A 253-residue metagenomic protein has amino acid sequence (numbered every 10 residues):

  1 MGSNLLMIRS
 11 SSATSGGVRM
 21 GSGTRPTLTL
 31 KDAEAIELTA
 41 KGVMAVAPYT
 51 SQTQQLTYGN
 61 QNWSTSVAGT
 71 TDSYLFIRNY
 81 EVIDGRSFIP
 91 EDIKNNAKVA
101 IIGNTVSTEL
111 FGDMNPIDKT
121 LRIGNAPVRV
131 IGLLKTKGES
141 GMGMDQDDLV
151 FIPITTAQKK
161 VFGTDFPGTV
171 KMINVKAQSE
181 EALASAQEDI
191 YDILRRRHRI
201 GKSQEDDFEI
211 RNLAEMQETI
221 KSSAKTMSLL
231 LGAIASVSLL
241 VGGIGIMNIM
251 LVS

Functional and structural regions predicted by a protein language model:
M1-S66, S73, T108-E109, E181 (+1 more regions): Hydrophobic, regular-secondary-structure patches
S3-L5, G23, K31, K41 (+11 more regions): Extracytoplasmic
A13-G23, D165-P167, R195-D207: Short, flexible, glycine-rich and Lys/Arg-enriched loop motifs at helix boundaries that contact anionic partners
D32-A35, V106, P153, T169 (+4 more regions): Hydrophobic alpha-helical segments typical of transmembrane helices and their membrane-interface/capping positions
S73-F88, A97-G201: Mid-to-C-terminal secondary-structure elements that act as membrane-proximal/extracytoplasmic interface segments
N174, A182-L183, Q187-I190, G201-A235: Peri-transmembrane interface segments
S228-S253: A hydrophobic alpha-helix feature that marks transmembrane segments and, especially, their cytosolic C-terminal ends
